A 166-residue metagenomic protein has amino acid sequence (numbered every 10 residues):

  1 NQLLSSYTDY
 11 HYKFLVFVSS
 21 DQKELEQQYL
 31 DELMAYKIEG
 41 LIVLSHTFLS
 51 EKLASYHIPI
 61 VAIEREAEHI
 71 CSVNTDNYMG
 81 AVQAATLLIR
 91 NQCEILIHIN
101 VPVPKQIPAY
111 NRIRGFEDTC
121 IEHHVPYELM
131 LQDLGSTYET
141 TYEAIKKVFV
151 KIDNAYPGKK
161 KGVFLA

Functional and structural regions predicted by a protein language model:
Q2-Y12, Q28-A35, S55-A62, E66-A166: Bacterial carbohydrate/catabolite-sensing allosteric modules
T8-L49: Central regulatory/effector-binding core of bacterial HTH transcription factors
T47-H57: Active-site-adjacent beta->alpha loops and helix N-cap segments on the catalytic face of soluble alpha/beta enzymes
